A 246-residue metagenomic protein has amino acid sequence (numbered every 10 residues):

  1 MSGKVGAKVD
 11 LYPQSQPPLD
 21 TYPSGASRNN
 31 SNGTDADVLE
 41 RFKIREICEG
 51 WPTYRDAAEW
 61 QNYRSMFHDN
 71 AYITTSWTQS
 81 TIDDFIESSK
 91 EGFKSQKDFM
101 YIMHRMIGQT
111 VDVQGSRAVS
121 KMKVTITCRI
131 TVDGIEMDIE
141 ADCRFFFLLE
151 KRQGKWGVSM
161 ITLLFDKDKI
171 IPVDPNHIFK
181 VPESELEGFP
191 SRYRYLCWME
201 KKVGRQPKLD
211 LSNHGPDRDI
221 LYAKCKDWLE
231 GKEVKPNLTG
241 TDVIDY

Functional and structural regions predicted by a protein language model:
S2-C48, K155-Y246: Terminal "cap-and-tail" regions of soluble proteins that handle hydrophobic small molecules
T34, V38, S76, E136: Charge-dense, low-complexity intrinsically disordered segments
F42, F99-I102, D138-E140: Transmembrane beta-barrel outer-membrane domains
E46-S65: Short acidic-aromatic low-complexity motifs
A57-W60, E150-K155: Secondary-structure boundary elements
W60-R129: A solvent-exposed, acidic/Ser-Thr-rich amphipathic alpha-helical stretch
M106-V111, R144-E150, L163-L164: Hydrophobic/aromatic beta-strand elements that line small-molecule binding cavities or substrate pockets in beta-rich
R117-Q153, K167-F189: Exposed beta-sheet edge and beta->alpha loop/turn motif
